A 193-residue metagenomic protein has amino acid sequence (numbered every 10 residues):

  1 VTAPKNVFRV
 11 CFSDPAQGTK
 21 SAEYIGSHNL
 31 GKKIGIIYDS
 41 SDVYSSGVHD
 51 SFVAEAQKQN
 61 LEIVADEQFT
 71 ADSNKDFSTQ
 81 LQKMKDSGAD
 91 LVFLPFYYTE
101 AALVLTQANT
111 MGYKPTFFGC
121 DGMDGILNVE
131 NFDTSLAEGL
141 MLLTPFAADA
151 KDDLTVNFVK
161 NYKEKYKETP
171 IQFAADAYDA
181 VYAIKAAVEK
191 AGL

Functional and structural regions predicted by a protein language model:
P4, N29-G35, E62-I63, Q82-L91 (+2 more regions): Short, surface-exposed connector motifs at secondary-structure boundaries
N6-Q68, L91, I184: An alpha-beta-alpha
V10-K33, S46-V48, N74-S78, A101-A102 (+3 more regions): Hydrophobic alpha-helical segments within soluble ligand-binding/sensing domains
C11-S13, I37-S41, E67-D72, L94-Y98 (+2 more regions): Active-site-proximal beta-strand/loop segments in catalytic clefts of secreted hydrolases
G26, V53, Q57, K85 (+2 more regions): Surface-exposed amphipathic alpha-helices with a cationic face
I34-Y38, G88-Y98, V104, P115-C120 (+1 more regions): Periplasmic-binding protein-like
G88, A183-L193: Extracellular/periplasmic bilobal clamshell ligand-binding domains
L105-Y178: Extracellular/periplasmic periplasmic-binding protein-like sensory domains
